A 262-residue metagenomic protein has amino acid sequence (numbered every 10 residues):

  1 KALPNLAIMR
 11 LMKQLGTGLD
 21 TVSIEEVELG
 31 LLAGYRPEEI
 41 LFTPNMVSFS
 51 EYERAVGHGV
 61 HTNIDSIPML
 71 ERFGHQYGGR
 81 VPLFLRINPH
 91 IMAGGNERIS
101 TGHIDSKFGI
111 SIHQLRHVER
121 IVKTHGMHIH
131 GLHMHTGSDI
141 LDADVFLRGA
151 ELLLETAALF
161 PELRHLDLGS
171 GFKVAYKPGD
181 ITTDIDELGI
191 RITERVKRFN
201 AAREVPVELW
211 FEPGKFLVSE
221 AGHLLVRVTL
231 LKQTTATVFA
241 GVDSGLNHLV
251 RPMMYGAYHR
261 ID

Functional and structural regions predicted by a protein language model:
A2, P89, G171-F172, P213-K215 (+1 more regions): Active-site metal-binding loops of divalent metal-dependent hydrolases
A2-H165, V174, E187, R195 (+2 more regions): Active-site-proximal beta-alpha core segment in soluble small-molecule metabolic enzymes
S50, F160-H223: Glycine-rich phosphate/ribose-binding loops and adjacent secondary-structure elements that form binding surfaces
I64, L85, S170, F211 (+1 more regions): Active-site flanking residues adjacent to catalytic metal/cofactor-binding acidic residues
G95-E97, D142-D144, Y176-G179, E220-G222 (+1 more regions): Short, well-ordered secondary-structure micro-motifs
Q114, G149, I181-T183, V226 (+1 more regions): Generic secondary-structure boundary signal with a strong preference for alpha-helix termini
P206-D262: Charged (often Lys/Glu-rich) extended helix/loop segments that serve as interaction or gating elements
